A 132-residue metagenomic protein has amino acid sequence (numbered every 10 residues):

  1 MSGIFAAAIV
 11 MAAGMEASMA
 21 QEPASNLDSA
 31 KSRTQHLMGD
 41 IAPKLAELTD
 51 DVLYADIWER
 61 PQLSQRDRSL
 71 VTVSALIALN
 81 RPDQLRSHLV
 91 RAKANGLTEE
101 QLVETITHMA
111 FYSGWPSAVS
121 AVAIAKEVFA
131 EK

Functional and structural regions predicted by a protein language model:
G3-F5, I9-R66, S87-A94, A118-K132: Acidic, glycine/proline-rich low-complexity segments that act as flexible tails and inter-domain linkers
R68-L76, T105-I106: Short, structured motif recognition centered on aromatic/hydrophobic residues
Q84: Glycine-rich anion/phosphate-binding loops
L97-E100, T105-I106: Compact alpha-helical subdomains of small soluble proteins
T105-M109, I124-A125: Short acidic/histidine-centered micro-motifs embedded in hydrophobic/aromatic stretches that mark compact functional
H108-A110, G114-V119: Substrate/cofactor-recognition hotspot
